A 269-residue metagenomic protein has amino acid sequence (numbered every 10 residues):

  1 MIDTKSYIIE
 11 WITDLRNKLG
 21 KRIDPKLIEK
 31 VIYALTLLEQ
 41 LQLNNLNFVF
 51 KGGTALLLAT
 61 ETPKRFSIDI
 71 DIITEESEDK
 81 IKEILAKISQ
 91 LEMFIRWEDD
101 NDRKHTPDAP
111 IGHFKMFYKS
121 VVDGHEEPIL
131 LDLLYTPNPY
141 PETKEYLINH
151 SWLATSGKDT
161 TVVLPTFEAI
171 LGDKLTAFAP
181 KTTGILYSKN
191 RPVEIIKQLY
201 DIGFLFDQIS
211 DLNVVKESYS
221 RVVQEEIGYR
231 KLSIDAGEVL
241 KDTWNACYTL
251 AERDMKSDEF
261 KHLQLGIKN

Functional and structural regions predicted by a protein language model:
M1-V49: Helical scaffold of the NTase/Pol beta-like nucleotidyltransferase catalytic core
K5, R16-L19, L27, V31-L35 (+1 more regions): Catalytic cores of NTP-dependent nucleotidyl/adenyl transfer enzymes across multiple folds
R22-I23, D71-E78, S188: Short histidine-centered catalytic/ligand-binding loop motif
L38-I70, E75: Active-site nucleotide-donor binding segment shared across nucleotidyl transfer reactions
T54, E78, P137-P139: Short, flexible active-site-adjacent loop segments at beta-strand->alpha-helix junctions, enriched in small/polar
T60-P63, K82-A86, E142-E145: Short, conserved acidic/polar surface loops in the N-terminal third of protein domains
T74-D108: Metal-dependent nucleotidyltransferase catalytic core
